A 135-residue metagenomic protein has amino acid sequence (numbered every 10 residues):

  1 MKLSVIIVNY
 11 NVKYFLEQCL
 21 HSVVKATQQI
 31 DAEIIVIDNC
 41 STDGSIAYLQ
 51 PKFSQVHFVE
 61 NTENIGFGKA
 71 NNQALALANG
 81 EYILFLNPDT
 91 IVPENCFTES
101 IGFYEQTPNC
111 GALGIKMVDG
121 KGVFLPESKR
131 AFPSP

Functional and structural regions predicted by a protein language model:
K2-S4, E33: Cell-envelope/extracellular polymer assembly enzymes that use nucleotide-activated donors
I7-Q18, C40: Active-site beta-to-alpha loop of glycosyltransferases that engages the nucleotide-sugar donor
H21-D31: Short, acidic, metal-binding catalytic loop of nucleotide-sugar glycosyltransferases
S22, D38-A47, E63: A conserved acidic beta->alpha catalytic loop
D31-C40, V59-N61: Short beta-strand/loop segment that forms part of the nucleotide-sugar
E60-A78: Glycine-rich, basic loop-to-helix element that forms the pyrophosphate-binding segment of sugar-nucleotide handling
I83: Short aromatic/hydrophobic "clamp" motif used to bind/position activated sugar donors
I91-E127: Conserved donor NDP-sugar-binding/catalytic core segment of glycosyltransferases
